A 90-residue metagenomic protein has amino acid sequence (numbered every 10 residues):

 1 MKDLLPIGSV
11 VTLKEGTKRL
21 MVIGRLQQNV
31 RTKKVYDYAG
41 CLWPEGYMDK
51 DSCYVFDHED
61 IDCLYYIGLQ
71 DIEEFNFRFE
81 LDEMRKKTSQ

Functional and structural regions predicted by a protein language model:
D3-L5: Short, well-ordered loop/turn sites that connect or cap secondary structure elements
K18-Q28: Short beta-strand-centered aromatic/proline hotspots
I23-G24, K33, S52: Short, glycine/acidic-enriched capping/hinge loops at junctions between secondary-structure elements
N29-Y38: Short, solvent-exposed secondary-structure boundary/capping segments
G40-Q90: Intrinsically disordered, low-complexity, charged/polar segments
